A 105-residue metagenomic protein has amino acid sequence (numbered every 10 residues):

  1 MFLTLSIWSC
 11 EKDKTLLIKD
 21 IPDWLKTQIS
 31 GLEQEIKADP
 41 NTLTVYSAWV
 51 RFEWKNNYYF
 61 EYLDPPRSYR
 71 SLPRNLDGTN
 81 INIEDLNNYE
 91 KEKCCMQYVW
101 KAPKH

Functional and structural regions predicted by a protein language model:
S6-S9: C-terminal motif of bacterial Sec signal peptides marking the signal peptidase cleavage site
E11-D13: Bacterial signal peptide processing site
T15-L43: Short, non-transmembrane alpha-helical segments in secretory-pathway proteins
S47-R70: Exposed beta-strand-loop-beta-strand "reactive/processing" segments of non-cytosolic proteins
S68-E84: A short, surface-exposed beta-strand/turn
T79-H105: C-terminal partner/receptor-binding element of secreted or periplasmic proteins
